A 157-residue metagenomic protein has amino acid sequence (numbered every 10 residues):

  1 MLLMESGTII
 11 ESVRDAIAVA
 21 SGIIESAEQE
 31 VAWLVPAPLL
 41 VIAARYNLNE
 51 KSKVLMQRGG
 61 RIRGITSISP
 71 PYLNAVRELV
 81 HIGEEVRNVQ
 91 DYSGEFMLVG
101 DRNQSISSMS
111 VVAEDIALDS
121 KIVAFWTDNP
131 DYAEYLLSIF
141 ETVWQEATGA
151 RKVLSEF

Functional and structural regions predicted by a protein language model:
M1-V19: N-terminal localization/anchoring segments of enzymes in phospholipid and broader phosphate metabolism
L2, A32, G64, W144 (+1 more regions): Residue-level signal for secondary-structure boundary elements
E11, W33-P36, I65-I68, V89-Q90 (+2 more regions): Short His-Asn-centered micro-motif
A16-H81: Primarily the HKD phosphodiesterase
A16-V19, Y132-L136: Internal, well-ordered alpha-helical segments in soluble enzyme and binding-protein domains
E84-Y132, F140: HKD (HxKxxxxD) catalytic microenvironment of the phospholipase D
Y135-F157: Cysteine/selenocysteine-centered motifs that mediate thiol-based redox chemistry or coordinate metal-sulfur cofactors
